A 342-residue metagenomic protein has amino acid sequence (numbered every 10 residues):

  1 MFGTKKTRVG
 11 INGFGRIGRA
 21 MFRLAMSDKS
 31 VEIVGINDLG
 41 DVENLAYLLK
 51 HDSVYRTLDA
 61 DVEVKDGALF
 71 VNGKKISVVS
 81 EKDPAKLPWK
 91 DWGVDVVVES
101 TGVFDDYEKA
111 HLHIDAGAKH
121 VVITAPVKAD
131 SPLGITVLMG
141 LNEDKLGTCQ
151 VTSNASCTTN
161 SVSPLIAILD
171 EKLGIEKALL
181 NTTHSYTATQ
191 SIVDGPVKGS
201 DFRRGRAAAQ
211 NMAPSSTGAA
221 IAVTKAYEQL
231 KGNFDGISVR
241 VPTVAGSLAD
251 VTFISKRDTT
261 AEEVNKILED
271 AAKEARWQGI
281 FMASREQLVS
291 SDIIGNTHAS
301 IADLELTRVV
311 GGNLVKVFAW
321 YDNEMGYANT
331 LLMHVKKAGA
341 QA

Functional and structural regions predicted by a protein language model:
F2-G205, M333-H334, Q341: N-terminal Rossmann-like NAD(P) cofactor-binding subdomain of oxidoreductases, focused on the glycine-rich
G3, G236, L248-A342: C-terminal active-site/capping subdomain that shapes the small-molecule cofactor and substrate pocket of enzyme
N12, R16, G40-E43, W92 (+12 more regions): Conserved active-site and cofactor/substrate-binding residues in soluble primary-metabolism enzymes
A20, L24, Y47, L112 (+6 more regions): Alpha-helical scaffold segments in soluble metabolic enzymes
L69, V137-M139, V151, I192-V193 (+5 more regions): Short clusters of hydrophobic/aromatic residues that line enzyme substrate/ligand-binding pockets
V193-G195, L230, A275: Glycine/proline-rich active-site loop of Rossmann-fold NAD(P)-dependent oxidoreductases
V197, D201-M212, V239, T243-I254: Glycine-rich phosphate/diphosphate-binding loops and the adjacent beta-loop-alpha structural elements that coordinate
E228-S238: A structural supersecondary motif
